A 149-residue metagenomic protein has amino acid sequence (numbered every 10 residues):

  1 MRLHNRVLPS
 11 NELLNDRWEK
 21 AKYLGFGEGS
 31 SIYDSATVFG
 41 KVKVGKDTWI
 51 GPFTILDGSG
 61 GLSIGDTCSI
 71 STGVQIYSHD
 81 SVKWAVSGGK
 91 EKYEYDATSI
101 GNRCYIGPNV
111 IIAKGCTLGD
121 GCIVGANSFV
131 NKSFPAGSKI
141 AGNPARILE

Functional and structural regions predicted by a protein language model:
V7-D16, L24, Y33-V44, W49-L118 (+1 more regions): Flexible, glycine/small-residue-enriched loop-and-beta-strand segment within the central core of proteins
E28: Active-site anion-handling motifs in enzyme catalytic cores
K132: Short helix N-cap motif at coil->helix boundaries in the Bergerat
I140: Conserved active-site beta-strand element of glycosyltransferases/polysaccharide synthases
L148: Acidic, carboxylate-rich catalytic segments that either coordinate divalent cations
